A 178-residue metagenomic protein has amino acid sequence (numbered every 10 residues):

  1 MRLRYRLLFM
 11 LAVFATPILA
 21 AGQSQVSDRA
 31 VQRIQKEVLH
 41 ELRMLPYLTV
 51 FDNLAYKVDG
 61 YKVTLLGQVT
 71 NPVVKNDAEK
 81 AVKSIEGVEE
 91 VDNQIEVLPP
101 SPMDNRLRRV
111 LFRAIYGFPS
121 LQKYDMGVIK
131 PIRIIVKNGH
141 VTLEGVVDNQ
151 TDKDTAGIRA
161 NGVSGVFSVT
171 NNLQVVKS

Functional and structural regions predicted by a protein language model:
R2-M10, P17-S178: N-terminal targeting leaders
